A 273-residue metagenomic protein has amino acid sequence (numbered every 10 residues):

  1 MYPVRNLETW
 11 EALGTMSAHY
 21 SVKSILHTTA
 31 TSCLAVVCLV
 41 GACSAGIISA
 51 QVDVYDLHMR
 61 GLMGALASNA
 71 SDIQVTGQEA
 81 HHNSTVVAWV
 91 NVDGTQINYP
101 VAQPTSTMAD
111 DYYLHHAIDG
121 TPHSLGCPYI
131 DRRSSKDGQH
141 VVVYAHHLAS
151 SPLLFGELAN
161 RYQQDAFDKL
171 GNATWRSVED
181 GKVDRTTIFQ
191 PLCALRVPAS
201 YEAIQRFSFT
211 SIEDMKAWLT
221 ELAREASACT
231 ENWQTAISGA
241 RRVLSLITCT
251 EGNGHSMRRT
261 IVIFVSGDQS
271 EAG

Functional and structural regions predicted by a protein language model:
M1-I25: N-terminal Lys/Arg-rich, disordered targeting/topogenic segments
L13-H19, V36, S71, R224 (+1 more regions): Intrinsic disorder/low-complexity segments
Y20, S24-H27, L34, I263: Intrinsically disordered, low-complexity serine/threonine-rich segments
H27-G46: Hydrophobic membrane-insertion alpha-helices, especially the h-region of bacterial N-terminal signal peptides
G41-G273: Solvent-exposed, non-transmembrane regions of membrane-associated and secreted proteins
